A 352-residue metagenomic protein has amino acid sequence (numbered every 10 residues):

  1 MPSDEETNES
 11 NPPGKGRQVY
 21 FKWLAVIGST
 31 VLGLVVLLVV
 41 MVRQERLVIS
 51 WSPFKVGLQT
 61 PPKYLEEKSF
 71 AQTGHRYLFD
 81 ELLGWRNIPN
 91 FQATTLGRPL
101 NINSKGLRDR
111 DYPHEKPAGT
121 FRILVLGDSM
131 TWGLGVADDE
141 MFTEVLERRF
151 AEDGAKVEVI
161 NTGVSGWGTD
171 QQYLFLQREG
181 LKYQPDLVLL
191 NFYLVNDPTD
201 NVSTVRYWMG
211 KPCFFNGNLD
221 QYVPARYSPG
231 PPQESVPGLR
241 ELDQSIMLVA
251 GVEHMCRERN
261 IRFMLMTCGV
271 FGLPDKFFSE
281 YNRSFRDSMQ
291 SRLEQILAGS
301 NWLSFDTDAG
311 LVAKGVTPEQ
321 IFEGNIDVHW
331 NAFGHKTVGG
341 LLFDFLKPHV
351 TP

Functional and structural regions predicted by a protein language model:
M1-Y20: N-terminal Lys/Arg-rich, disordered targeting/topogenic segments
K22, V26, G324-P352: Histidine-centered active-site loop/cap adjacent to the catalytic His in serine esterases/O-acetyl transfer systems
A25-V40: Hydrophobic membrane-insertion alpha-helices, especially the h-region of bacterial N-terminal signal peptides
Q44-F79, W167-L248, C268: Interaction-surface signature
I49-R149, L311-G315, I321-F322: Membrane/wall-proximal cationic-aromatic binding patches
T94-N101, P113, A118, R122-L124 (+1 more regions): Conserved SGNH/GDSL esterase-like catalytic core that processes O-acyl groups on lipids and polysaccharides
D128, Q172, V188, C256 (+3 more regions): Generic structural signal for small/hydrophobic residues in well-ordered secondary structure, especially within
Y193-Q295, W302, T307-E319, G324: Serine-dependent acyl-ester chemistry module
